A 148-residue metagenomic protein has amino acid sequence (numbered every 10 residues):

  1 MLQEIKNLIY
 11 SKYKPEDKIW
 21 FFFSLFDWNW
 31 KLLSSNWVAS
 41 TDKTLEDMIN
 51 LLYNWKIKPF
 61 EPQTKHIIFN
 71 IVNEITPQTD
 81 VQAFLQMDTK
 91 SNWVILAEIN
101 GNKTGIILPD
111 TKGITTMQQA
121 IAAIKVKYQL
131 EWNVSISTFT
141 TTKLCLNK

Functional and structural regions predicted by a protein language model:
M1-F22, F26-K148: C-terminal binding/interaction regions
